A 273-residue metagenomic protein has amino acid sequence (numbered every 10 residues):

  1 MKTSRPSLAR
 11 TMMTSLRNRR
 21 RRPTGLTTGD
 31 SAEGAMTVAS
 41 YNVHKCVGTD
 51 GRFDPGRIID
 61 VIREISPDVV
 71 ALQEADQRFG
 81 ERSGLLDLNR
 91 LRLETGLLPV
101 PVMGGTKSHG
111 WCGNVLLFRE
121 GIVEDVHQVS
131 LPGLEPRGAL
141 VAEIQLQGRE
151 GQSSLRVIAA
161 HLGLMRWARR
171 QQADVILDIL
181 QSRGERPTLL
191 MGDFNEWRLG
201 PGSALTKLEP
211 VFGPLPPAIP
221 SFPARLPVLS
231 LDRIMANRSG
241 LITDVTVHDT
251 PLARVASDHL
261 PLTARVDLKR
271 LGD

Functional and structural regions predicted by a protein language model:
T3-T27, Q128, L134, Q181-L189 (+1 more regions): Metal-dependent phosphoester-hydrolase catalytic domains
R5-G25, G29, D50-G51, V69 (+3 more regions): Structured beta-strand-rich core segments of catalytic domains in phosphoester-bond hydrolases
R21-F53, R57, V61: N-terminal active-site segment of His-dependent metallophosphoesterases
T37-V43, I58-S83, R156-A160, Q172 (+3 more regions): Active-site beta-strand/loop signature of hydrolases that rely on acidic residues for catalysis
C46-G48, Q77-S83, K107-H109, M165-A168 (+2 more regions): Active-site environment of divalent metal-dependent phosphoester hydrolases
L146, A159-L162: Short, structured patches in soluble enzyme cores that scaffold and shape functional sites
G151, L155, L162-W167: Metal-dependent phosphoester/phosphodiester hydrolase catalytic core
